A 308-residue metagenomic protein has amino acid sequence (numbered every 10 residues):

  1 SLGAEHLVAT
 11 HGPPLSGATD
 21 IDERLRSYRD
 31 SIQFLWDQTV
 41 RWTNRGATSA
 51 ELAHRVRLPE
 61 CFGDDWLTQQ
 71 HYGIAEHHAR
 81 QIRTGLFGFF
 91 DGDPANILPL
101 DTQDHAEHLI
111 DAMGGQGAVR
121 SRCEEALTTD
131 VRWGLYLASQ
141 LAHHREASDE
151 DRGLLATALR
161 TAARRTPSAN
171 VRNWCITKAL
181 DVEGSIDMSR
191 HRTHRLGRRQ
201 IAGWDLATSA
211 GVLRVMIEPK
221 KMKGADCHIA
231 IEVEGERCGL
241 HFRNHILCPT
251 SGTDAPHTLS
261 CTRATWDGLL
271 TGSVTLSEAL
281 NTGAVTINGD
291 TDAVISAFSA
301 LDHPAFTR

Functional and structural regions predicted by a protein language model:
S1-E51, R55-N96, L154, A158-T161: Divalent-metal (often Zn2+) His-rich catalytic cores of metallo-beta-lactamase-fold enzymes
R29, Q33, M113-R120, R132 (+2 more regions): Amphipathic alpha-helical repeat elements characteristic of tetratricopeptide repeat
S31-R45, V119-R122, T265, L269-G272: Solvent-exposed, amphipathic alpha-helical segments
Q70, I74, G114, A118 (+3 more regions): Alpha-helix boundary/N-cap detector
G73-A79, F87-V119, H228-A230: Helix-loop elements that line ligand-binding/catalytic pockets
H105-Q140: Alpha-helical segment of the N-proximal tetratricopeptide repeat
E125, W133-Y136, H143, R152-R308: Feature captures hydrophobic
E146-A147: Short coil turns that delineate tetratricopeptide repeat
